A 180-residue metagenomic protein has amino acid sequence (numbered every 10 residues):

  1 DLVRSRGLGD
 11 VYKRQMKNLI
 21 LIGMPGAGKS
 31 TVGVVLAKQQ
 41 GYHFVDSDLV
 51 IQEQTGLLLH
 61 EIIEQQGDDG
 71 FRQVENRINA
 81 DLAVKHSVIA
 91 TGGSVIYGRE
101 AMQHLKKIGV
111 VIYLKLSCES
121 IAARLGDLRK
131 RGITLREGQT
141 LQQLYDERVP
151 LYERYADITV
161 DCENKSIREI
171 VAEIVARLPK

Functional and structural regions predicted by a protein language model:
D1-K13: Single conserved hydrophobic/aromatic residue that forms the stacking wall/gate of nucleotide- or nucleobase-binding
L21: Hydrophobic anchor at the beta1->P-loop junction of P-loop NTPases
M24: P-loop (Walker A) phosphate-binding loop of NTP-binding proteins
A27: ATP-binding Walker
S30: Walker A/P-loop
V35, Q39, V149-K180: NTP-dependent small-molecule kinase module
L49-V95, R99-K106: ATP-dependent small-molecule kinase phosphotransfer cores that center on conserved nucleotide phosphate-binding segments
K107-P150: A glycine- and Lys/Arg-enriched "phosphate-lid" helix/loop adjacent to the NTP-binding pocket of small-molecule kinases
